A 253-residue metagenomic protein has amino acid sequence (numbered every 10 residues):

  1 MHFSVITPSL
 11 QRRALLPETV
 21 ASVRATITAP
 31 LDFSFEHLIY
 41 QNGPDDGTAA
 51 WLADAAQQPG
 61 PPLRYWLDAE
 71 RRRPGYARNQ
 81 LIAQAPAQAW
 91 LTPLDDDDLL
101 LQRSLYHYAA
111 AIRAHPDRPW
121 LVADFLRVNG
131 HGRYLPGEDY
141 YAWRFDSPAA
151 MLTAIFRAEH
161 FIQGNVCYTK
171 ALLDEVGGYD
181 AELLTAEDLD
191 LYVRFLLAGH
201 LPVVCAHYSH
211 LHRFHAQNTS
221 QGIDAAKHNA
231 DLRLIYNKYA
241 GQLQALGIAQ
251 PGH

Functional and structural regions predicted by a protein language model:
R12-I27: Short, well-formed alpha-helical segments that are part of the catalytic scaffolds of diverse glycosyltransferases
Y40-W51: A conserved acidic beta->alpha catalytic loop
G47, D98-A111: Acidic donor-binding/catalytic loop of UDP-sugar-dependent glycosyltransferases, especially processive GT2
D68-P86: Glycine-rich, basic loop-to-helix element that forms the pyrophosphate-binding segment of sugar-nucleotide handling
L105-P136: Conserved donor NDP-sugar-binding/catalytic core segment of glycosyltransferases
D124, D139-A158: Short, flexible, basic/aromatic active-site loop/helix in glycosyltransferases
T185-L191: Acidic donor-binding loop at a coil-to-helix junction in glycosyltransferase catalytic cores that engages
Y208-H215, Q221-I248: Catalytic core of nucleotide-sugar-dependent glycosyltransferases
